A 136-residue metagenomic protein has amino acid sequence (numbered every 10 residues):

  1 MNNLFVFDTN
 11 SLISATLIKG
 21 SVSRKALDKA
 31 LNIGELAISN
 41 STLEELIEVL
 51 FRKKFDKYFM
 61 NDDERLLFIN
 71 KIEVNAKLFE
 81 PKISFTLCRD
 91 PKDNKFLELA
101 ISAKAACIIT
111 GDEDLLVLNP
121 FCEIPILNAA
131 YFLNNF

Functional and structural regions predicted by a protein language model:
M1-I38: Short, well-structured N-terminal submotif of metal-dependent ribonuclease cores
T9, N40, G111-E113: Short secondary-structure boundary segments
I13, E44, D56, L116 (+1 more regions): Nucleotide phosphate-binding site architecture
R24-D28, I69, F96-L97: Short amphipathic alpha-helical segments and helix-helix/interface helices
K29-I83: PIN-domain endoribonuclease scaffold, especially VapC-family toxins
E44-E45, F85-C88, F132-F136: A short acidic, often aromatic-flanked loop/helix-cap motif at beta-alpha or helix-coil junctions that lines enzyme
E73-C107, E113: Active-site neighborhoods of divalent-metal-dependent phosphate/nucleic-acid chemistry enzymes
I101-I109, E113-F136: Acidic, PIN/NYN-like endoribonuclease modules and their adjacent C-terminal/linker elements
